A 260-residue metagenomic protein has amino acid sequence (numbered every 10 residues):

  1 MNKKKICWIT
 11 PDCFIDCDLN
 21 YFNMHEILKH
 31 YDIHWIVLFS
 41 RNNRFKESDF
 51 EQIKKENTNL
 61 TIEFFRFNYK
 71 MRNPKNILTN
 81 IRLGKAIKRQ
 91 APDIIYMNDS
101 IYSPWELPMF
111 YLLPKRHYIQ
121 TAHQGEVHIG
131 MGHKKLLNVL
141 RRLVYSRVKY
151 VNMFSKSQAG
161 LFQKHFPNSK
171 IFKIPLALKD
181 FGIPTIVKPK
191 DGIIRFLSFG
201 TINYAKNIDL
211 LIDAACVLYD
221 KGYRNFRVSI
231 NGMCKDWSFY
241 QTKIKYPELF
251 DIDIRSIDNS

Functional and structural regions predicted by a protein language model:
P11-C17, E26-K75, I101, Q158 (+2 more regions): N-terminal strand-loop element at the rim of the active site of nucleotide-sugar-dependent glycosyltransferases
C17, N76-N80, I94-K115: An aromatic- and histidine-rich active-site surface loop
F39-N43, F199, R227-F239, R255-I257: Glycosyltransferase donor-sugar binding loop
K70, I101-P104, R116-K134, K149-Y150 (+1 more regions): A short, histidine- and acid-enriched strand-loop-helix "catalytic/donor-clamping" loop that lines the nucleotide-sugar
I81-K88, L112, K134-V151: Membrane-proximal helix-turn-helix segments that form the acceptor-binding/catalytic region of lipid-linked
S146-P184: Donor nucleotide-sugar binding/catalytic pocket of nucleotide-sugar-dependent glycosyltransferases
P189-K206, I212-C216, S229: Conserved donor-binding/catalytic core segment of Leloir-type glycosyltransferases
F239-N259: Nucleotide-activated donor-binding/catalytic signature segment of Leloir-type glycosyltransferases, i.e., the conserved
